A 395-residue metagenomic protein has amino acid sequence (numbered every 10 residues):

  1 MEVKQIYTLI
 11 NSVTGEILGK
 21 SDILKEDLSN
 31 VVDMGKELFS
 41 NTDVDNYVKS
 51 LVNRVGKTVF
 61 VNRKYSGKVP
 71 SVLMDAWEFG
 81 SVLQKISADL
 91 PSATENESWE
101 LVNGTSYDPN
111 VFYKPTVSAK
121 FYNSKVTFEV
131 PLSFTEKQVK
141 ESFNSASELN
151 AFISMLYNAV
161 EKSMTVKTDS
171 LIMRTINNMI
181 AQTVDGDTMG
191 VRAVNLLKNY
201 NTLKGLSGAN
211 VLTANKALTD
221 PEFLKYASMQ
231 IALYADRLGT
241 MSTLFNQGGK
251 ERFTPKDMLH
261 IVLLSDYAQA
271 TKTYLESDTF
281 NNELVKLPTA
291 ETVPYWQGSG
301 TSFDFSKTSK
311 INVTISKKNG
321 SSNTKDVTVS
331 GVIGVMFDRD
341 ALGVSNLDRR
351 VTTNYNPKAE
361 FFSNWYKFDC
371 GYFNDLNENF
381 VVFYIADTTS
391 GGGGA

Functional and structural regions predicted by a protein language model:
M1-N62, S277-A395: Extended, compositionally biased alpha-helical segments that mediate assembly or anchoring
M1-Q5, G35-Y47, S147, A151 (+2 more regions): Alpha-helix boundary/N-cap detector
V48-L132: Assembly/oligomerization interface modules of large self-assembling protein complexes
V61-Y65, K162-D169, M173, F373 (+1 more regions): Intrinsically disordered or highly flexible coil/loop and linker segments, enriched in small and charged/polar residues
K64-V72, D169, I176-N177, A181 (+1 more regions): Short glycine-rich, low-complexity/disordered patches
S118-R192, E360-Y366: Long, contiguous amphipathic alpha-helices that act as assembly "spine/axial" helices in icosahedral shell and virion
V184-K307: Extended, solvent-exposed, turn-rich assembly/linker loops in the middle of proteins
